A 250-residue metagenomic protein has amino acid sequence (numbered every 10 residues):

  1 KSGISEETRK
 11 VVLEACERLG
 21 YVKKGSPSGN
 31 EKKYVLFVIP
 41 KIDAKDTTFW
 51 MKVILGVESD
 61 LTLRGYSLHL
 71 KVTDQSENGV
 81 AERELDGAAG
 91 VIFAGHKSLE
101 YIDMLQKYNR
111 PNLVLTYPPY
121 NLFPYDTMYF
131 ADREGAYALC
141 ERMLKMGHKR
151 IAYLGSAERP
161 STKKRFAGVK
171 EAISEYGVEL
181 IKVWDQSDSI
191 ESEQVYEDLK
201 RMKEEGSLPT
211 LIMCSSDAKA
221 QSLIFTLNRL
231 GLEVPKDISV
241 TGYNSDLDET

Functional and structural regions predicted by a protein language model:
K1-N30: N-terminal helix-turn-helix DNA-binding module of bacterial transcription factors
V11, T48-L63, G135-A138, P160-V183 (+1 more regions): Short, solvent-exposed amphipathic alpha-helices that sit in or adjacent to ligand/effector-binding or catalytic
V22, A89, H148-R150, L208-T210: Short acidic/polar active-site loop segments enriched in Thr and Asp
K32-E141, R201-E204: Alpha-helical recognition/docking segments in bacterial nutrient-uptake and carbohydrate-utilization systems
Y34-V38, A152, M213, T241: Short, well-ordered beta-strand segments
V72, G155, W184-D185: Residue-level recognition of beta-strand->loop/alpha-helix junctions
S76-E77, G90-M104, K163-E249: Hydrophobic alpha-helical
D126-Y153, K163, S192-K200, A220: Hydrophobic alpha-helical segments within soluble ligand-binding/sensing domains
